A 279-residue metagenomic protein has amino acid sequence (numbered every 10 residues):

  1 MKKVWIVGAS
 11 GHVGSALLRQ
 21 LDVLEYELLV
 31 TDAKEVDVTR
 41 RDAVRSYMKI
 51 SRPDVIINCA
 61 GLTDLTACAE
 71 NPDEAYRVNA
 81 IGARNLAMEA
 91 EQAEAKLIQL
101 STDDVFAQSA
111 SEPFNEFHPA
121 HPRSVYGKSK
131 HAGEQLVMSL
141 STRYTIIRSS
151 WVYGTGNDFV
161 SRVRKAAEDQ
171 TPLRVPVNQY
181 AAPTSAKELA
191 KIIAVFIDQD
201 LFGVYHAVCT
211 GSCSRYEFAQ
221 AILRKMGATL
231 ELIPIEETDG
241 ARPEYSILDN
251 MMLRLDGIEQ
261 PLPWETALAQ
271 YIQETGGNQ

Functional and structural regions predicted by a protein language model:
K3-L21: N-terminal Rossmann NAD(P)H-binding glycine-rich loop of SDR-like oxidoreductase domains
L28-V44: Adenosine-cofactor binding site in Rossmann-like domains, unifying the SAM/SAH pocket of S-adenosylmethionine-dependent
R41-V78: NAD(P)H-binding glycine-rich loop region in Rossmannoid oxidoreductase-like domains and their noncatalytic homologs
E70-I98: NAD(P)-cofactor binding segment of oxidoreductase domains
R77, G82-N85, V105-I147, V152: Catalytic helix-loop patch of NAD(P)-dependent Rossmann-fold dehydrogenases
Q135-A181, K187-E188, A194: NAD(P)-dependent short-chain dehydrogenase/reductase
T171, I192-I193, Q199-D239, E244: Mid/C-terminal beta-alpha module of Rossmann-like enzyme folds, strongest in SDR-family dehydrogenases/epimerases
S214-Q220, E236-Q279: Conserved C-terminal active-site "lid" loop/helix of NAD(P)H-dependent oxidoreductases that clamps the redox cofactor
